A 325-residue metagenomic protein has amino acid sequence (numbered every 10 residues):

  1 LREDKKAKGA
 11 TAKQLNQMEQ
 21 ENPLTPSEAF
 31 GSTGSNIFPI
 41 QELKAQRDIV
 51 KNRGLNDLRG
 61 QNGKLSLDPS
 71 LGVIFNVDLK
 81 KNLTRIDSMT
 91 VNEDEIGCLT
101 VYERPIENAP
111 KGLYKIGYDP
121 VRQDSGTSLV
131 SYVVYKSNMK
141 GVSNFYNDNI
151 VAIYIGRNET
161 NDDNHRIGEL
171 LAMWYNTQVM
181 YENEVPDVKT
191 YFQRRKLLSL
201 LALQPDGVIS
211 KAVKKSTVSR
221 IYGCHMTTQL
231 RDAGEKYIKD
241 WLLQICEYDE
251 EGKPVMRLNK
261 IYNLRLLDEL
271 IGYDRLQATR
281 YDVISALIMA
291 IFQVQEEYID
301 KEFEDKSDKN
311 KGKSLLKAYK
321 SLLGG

Functional and structural regions predicted by a protein language model:
L1-Q204, I245-G325: RNase H-like, metal-dependent nuclease domains and their acidic two-metal-ion catalytic environment used
L201-Y248: Short alpha-helix plus adjacent loop in nuclease-associated cores
